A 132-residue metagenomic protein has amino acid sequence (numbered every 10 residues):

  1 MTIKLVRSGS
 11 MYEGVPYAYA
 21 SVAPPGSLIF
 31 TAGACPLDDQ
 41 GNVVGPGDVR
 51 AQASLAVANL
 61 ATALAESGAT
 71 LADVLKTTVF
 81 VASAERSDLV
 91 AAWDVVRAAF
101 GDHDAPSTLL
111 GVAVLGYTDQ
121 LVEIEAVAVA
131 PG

Functional and structural regions predicted by a protein language model:
M1-A58, T62-S67, A72-L75, V81-G132: N-terminal presequence-like segments and the immediate start of the first folded domain
